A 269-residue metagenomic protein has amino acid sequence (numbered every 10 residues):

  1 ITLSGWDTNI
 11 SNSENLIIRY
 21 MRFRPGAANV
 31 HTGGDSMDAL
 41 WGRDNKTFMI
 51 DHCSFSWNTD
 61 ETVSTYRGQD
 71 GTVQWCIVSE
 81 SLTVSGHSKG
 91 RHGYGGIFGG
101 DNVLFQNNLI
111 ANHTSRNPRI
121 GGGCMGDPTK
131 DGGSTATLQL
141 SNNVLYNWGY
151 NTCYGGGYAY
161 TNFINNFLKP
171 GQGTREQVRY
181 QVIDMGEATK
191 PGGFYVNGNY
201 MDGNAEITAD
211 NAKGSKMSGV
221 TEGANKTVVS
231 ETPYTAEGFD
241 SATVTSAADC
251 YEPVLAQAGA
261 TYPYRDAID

Functional and structural regions predicted by a protein language model:
I1-L3, R24-P25, S56, E61 (+12 more regions): Extracellular beta-strand scaffolds
I1-N102: Right-handed parallel beta-helix
S13, R91, H113, T161-F163 (+1 more regions): Short, solvent-exposed loop/turn segments at the edges of secondary structure
R67-T72, I77-S81, H87-H92, I97-H113 (+4 more regions): WD40 beta-propeller repeat blades
R119, C124, S134-D269: Extracellular beta-rich repeat passengers
P128-K130: Intrinsically disordered, low-complexity Ser/Thr- and acidic-rich flexible linkers and loops, especially at boundaries
